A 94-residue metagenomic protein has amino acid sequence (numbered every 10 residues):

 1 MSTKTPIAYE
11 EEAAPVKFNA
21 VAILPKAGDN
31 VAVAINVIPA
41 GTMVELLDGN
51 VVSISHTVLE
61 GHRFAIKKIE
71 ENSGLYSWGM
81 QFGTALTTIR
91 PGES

Functional and structural regions predicted by a protein language model:
S2-S94: Metallocofactor- and cofactor-centric catalytic cores in central/energy metabolism, strongly enriched
